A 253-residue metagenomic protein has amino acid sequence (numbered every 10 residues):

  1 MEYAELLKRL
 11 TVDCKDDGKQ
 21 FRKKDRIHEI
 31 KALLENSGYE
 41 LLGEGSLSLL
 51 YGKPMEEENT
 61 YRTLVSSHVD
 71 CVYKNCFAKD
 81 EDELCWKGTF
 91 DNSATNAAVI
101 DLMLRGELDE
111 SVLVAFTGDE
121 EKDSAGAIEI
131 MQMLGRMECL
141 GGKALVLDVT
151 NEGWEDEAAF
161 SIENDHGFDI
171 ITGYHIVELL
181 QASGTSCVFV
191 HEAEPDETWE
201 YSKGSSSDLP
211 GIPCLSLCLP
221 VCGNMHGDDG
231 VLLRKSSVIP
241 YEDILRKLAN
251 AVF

Functional and structural regions predicted by a protein language model:
K8-N59: A non-catalytic alpha/beta surface segment that caps or lines the substrate-entry region of metallo-dependent hydrolase
D16-D17, E81-F90, F189-H191, V231-L232: A short glycine/serine-rich beta->alpha loop
L33, G43, N59-L113: Active-site metal-coordination/substrate-binding segment of hydrolases, especially metallo-dependent peptidases
N36-E44, L84, G184-H191: Short secondary-structure junctions
S67-V72, L147-N151, P220-C222: Short glycine-enriched loops at secondary-structure junctions
G88-Q181, C187-G204: Acidic/histidine-rich catalytic neighborhood of metal-dependent amide-processing enzymes
A97, L104, V221-F253: His/Asp/Glu-rich mid-to-C-terminal helical/loop segments that flank catalytic regions of hydrolases
T185-I239: Functional cleft and adjacent loop/helix regions within the main domain that mediate ligand binding or catalysis
